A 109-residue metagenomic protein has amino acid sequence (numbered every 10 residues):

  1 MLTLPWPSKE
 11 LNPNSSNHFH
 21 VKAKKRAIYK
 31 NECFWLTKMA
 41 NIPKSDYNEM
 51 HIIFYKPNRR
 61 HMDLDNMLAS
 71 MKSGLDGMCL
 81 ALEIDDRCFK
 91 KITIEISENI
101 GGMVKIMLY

Functional and structural regions predicted by a protein language model:
M1-Y109: Catalytic phosphate/metal-binding cores of nucleic-acid and nucleotide-processing enzymes, i.e., regions that mediate
